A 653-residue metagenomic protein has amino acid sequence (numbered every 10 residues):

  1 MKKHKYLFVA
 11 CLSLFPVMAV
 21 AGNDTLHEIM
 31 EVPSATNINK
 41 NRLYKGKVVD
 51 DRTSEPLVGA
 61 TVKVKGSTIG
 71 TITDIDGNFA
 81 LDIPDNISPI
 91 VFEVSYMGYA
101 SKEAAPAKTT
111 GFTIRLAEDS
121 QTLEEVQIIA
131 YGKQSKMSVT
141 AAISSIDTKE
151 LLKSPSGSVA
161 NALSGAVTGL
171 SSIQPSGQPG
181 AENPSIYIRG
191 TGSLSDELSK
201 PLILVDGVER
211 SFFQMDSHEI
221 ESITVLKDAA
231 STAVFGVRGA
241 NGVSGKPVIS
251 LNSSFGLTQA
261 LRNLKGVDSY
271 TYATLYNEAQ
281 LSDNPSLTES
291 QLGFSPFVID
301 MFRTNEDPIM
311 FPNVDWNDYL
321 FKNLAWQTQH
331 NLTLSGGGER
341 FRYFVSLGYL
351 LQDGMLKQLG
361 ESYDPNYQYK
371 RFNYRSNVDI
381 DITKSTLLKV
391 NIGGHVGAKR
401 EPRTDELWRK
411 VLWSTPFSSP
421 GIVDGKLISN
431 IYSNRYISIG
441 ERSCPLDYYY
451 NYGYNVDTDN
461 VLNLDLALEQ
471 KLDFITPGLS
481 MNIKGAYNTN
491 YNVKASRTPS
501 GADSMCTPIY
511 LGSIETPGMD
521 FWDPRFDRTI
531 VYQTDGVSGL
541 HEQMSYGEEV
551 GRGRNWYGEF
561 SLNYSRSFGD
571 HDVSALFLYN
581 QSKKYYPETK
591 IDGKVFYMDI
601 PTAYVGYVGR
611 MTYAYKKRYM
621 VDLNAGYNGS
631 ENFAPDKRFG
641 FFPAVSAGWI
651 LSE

Functional and structural regions predicted by a protein language model:
K2, Y6-F8, A19-K40, A105 (+3 more regions): Membrane-proximal, glycine/serine-rich, low-complexity loop/turn segments characteristic of large bacterial
N23-K65, V91-A100, A107-L152, R189: Short, acidic, small-residue-rich periplasmic hinge/interaction motif at the N-terminus of Gram-negative outer-membrane
T68-N78: Short, acidic Ser/Thr/Gly-rich low-complexity loop/linker segments typical of extracellular and cell-surface proteins
I173, P312-S335, S418-N434, P499 (+2 more regions): Outer-membrane beta-barrel transmembrane domain signature of Gram-negative proteins, especially the mid-to-C-terminal
P184, P247, T328-L332, K370-S376 (+5 more regions): Hydrophobic, lipid-facing positions within transmembrane beta-strands of outer-membrane proteins
G242-V248, E339-R340, M355, S385 (+5 more regions): Short loop/turn motifs that connect adjacent beta-strands in outer-membrane beta-barrel proteins
L251-L257, L347-Y349, V390-V396, I483-T489 (+3 more regions): Transmembrane beta-barrel strands of outer-membrane/channel proteins
G266-Y272, E361-P365, D405-T415, R497-P508 (+4 more regions): Flexible, surface-exposed loop regions and adjacent strand-edge segments of Gram-negative outer-membrane beta-barrel
